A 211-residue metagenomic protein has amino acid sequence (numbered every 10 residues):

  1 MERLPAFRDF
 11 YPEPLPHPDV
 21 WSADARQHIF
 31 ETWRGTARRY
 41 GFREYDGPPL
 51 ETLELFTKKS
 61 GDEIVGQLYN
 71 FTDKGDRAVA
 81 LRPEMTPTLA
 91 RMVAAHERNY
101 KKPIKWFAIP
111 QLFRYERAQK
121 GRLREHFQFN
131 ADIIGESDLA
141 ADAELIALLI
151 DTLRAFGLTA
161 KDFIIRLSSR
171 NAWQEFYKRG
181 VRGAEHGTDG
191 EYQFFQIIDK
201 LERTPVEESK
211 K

Functional and structural regions predicted by a protein language model:
M1-K211: Extended, charged alpha-beta segments that form solvent-exposed binding/catalytic grooves in nucleic-acid-handling
